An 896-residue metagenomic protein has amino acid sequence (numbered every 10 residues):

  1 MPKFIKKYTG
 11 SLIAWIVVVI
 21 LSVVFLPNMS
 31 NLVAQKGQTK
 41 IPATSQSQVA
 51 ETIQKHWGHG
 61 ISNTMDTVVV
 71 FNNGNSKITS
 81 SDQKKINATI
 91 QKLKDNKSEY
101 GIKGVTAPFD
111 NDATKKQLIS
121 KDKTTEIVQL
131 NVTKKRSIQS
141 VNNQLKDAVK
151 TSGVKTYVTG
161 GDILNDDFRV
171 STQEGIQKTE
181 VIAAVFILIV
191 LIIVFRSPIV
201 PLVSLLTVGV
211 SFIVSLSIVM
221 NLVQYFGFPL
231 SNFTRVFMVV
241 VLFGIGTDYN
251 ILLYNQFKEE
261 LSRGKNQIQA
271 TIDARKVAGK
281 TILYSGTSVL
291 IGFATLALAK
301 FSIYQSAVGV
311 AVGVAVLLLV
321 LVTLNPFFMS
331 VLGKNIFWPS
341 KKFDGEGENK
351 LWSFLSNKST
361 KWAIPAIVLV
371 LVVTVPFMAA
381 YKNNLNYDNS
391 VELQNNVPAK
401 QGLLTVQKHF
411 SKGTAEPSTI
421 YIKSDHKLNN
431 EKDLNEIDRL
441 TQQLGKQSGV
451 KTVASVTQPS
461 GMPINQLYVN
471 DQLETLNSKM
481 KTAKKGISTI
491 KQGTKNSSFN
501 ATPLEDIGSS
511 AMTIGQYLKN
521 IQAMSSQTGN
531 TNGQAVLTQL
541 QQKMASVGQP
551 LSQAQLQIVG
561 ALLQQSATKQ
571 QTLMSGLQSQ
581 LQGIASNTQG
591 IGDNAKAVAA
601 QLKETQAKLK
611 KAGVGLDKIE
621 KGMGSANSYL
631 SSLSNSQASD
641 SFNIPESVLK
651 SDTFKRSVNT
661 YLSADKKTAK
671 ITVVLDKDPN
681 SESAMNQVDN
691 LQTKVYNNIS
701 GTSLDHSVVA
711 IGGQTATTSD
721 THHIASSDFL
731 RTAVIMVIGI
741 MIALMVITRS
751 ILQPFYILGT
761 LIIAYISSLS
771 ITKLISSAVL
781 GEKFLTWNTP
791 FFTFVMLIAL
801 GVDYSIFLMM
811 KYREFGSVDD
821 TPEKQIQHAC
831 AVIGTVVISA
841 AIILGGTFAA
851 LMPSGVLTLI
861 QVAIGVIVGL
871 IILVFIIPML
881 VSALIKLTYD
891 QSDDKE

Functional and structural regions predicted by a protein language model:
M1-A183, V194, I199, D344-S356 (+1 more regions): Feature of extramembrane
M1-Q35, T39, K123, T133-N384 (+4 more regions): Membrane-embedded transmembrane helical bundles of large multi-pass transporters/channels
